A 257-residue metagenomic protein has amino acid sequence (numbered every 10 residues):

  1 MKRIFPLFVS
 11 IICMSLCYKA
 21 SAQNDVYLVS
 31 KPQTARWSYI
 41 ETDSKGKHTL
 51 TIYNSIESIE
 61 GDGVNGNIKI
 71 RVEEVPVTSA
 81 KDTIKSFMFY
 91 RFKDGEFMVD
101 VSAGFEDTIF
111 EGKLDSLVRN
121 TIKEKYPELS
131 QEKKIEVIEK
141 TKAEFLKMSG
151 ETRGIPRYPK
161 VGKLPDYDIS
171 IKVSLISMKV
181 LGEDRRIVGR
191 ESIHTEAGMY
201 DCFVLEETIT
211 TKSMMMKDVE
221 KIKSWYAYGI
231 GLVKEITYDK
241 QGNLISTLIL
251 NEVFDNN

Functional and structural regions predicted by a protein language model:
M1-D25: Bacterial Sec-dependent N-terminal signal peptides
K2, C17, E57-E60, E124: Generic low-polarity alpha-helical segments
Q23-F87, D168-N257: Acidic, serine/threonine-rich low-complexity disordered tracts
Y27-P32, D43, D94, D100-Y200: Solvent-exposed helix/loop surface patches that form functional interfaces
S55-S58, R71, R91-V99, A103-G104: Targeting-peptide/extracellular-domain and disordered-appendage signature
